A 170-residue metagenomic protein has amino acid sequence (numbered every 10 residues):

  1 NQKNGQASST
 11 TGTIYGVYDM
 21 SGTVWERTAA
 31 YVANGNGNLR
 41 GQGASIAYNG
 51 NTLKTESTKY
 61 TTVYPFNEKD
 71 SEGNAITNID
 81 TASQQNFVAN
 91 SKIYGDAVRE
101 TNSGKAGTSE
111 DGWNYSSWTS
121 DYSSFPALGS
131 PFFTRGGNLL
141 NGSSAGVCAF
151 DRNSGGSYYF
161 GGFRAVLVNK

Functional and structural regions predicted by a protein language model:
N1-S21: Short, well-ordered junction/capping motifs at the entry into regular secondary structure
K3-A7, V24-A33, T52-K170: C-terminal, surface-exposed recognition/capping segments
I14-Y18, N36, F132-F133: Generic detector of bulky aromatic hydrophobic side chains
N34-A44: A short, polar/charged loop-to-alpha-helix boundary motif
L39, A47-K54: Eukaryotic nuclear/nucleolar intrinsically disordered, charge-dense low-complexity regions
